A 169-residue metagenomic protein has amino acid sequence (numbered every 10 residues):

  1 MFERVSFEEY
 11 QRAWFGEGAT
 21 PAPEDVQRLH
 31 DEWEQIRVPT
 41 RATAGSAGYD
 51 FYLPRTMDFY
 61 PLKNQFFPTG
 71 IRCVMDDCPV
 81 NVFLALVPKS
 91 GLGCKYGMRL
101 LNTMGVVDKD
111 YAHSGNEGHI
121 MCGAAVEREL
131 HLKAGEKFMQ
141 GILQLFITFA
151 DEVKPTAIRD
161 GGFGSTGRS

Functional and structural regions predicted by a protein language model:
M1-S169: DUTPase catalytic domain/fold
